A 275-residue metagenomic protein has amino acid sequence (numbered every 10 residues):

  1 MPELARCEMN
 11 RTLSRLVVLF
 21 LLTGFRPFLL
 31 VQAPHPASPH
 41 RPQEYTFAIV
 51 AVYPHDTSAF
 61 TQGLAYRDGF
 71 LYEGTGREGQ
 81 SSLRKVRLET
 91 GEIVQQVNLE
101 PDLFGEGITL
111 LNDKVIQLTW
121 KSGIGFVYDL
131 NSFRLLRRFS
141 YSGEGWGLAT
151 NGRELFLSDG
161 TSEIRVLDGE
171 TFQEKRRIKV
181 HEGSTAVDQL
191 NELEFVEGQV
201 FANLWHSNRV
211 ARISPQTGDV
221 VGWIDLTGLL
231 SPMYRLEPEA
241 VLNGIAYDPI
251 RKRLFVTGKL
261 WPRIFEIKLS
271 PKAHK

Functional and structural regions predicted by a protein language model:
S38-T57, L88-E92: A short helix->beta-strand "capping" segment at the edge of beta-propeller domains
I49-P54, E92-N98, R134-F139, R176-S184 (+2 more regions): A short beta-strand motif characteristic of beta-propeller blades
V50-S82, V97-N98, D102-T109, G258-L260: Beta-strand-rich domains and repeat architectures in extracellular enzymes and scaffolds, especially beta-propellers
D56-D68, P101-L111, Y141-E154, S158 (+2 more regions): Beta-rich, blade/repeat-based domains predominating in secreted/periplasmic proteins but also intracellular
Y72-R77, V115-S122, L157-T161, A202-H206 (+1 more regions): Conserved beta-strand positions in repeat-built beta-propeller and related beta-rich domains
R87-G91, D129-F133, G169-F172, S214-G218 (+1 more regions): Short loop/turn segments that connect beta-strands within beta-propeller blades
G91-V127, R134-G145: Blade-loop segments of beta-propeller domains
G125-G183: Hydrophobic, well-structured mid-protein blocks that either form specific transmembrane helices
